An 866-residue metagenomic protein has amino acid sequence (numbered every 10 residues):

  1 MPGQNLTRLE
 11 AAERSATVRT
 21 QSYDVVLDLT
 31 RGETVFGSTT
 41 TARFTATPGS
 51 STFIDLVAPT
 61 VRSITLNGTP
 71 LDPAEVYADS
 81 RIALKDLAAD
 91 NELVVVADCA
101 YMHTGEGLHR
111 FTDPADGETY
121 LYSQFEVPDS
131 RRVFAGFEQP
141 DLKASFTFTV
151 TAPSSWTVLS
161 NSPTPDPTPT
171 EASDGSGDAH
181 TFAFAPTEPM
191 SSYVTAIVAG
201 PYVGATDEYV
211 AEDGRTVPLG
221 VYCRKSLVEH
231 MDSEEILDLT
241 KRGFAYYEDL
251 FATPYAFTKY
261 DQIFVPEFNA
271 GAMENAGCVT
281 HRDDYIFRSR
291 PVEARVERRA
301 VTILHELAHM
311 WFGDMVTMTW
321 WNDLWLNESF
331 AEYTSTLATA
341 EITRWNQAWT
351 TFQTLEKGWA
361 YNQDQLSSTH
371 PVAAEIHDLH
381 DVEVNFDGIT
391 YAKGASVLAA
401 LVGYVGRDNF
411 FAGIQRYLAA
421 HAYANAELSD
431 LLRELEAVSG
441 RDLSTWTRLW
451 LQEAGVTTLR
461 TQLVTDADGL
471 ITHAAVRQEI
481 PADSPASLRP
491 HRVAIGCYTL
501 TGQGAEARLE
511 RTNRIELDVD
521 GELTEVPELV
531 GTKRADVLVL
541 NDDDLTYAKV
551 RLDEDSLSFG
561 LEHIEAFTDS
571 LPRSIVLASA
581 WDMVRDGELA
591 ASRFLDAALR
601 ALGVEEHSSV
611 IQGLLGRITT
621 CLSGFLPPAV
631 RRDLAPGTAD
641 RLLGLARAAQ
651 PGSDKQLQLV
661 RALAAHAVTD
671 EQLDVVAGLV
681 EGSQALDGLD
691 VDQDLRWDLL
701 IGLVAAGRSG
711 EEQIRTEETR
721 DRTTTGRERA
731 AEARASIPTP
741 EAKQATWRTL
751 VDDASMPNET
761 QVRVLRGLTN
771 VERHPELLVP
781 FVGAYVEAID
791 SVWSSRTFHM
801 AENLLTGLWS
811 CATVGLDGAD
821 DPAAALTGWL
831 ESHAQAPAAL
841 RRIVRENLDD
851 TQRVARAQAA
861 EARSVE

Functional and structural regions predicted by a protein language model:
M1-G37, P114-Y120, E138-P140, S444-T445: N-terminal, polar/Ser/Thr-rich
P2, T149-A152, T157, Y222-K225 (+4 more regions): Non-catalytic accessory/interaction domains
R8-S15, V96-T147, G200-Y202, D207-E208 (+2 more regions): Glycine/proline-rich low-complexity spacer/linker segments in large multi-domain proteins
F36-L56: Ligand-binding face of N-terminal immunoglobulin V-set domains in extracellular IgSF glycoproteins
S38, E126-P128, G136-L304, Y333 (+3 more regions): Hydrophobic helix-coil surface modules that form long, contiguous segments used for peptide/substrate interaction
T39-F44, D90-T104, F146-S154, F182-P189 (+2 more regions): Short, hydrophobic/aromatic-enriched beta-strand segments in well-ordered soluble domains
T52, L56-P114, A135-E138, G175-T181 (+1 more regions): A surface-exposed beta-strand-loop module
F184, D213, G220-S484, T620 (+3 more regions): Hydrophobic alpha-helical and helix-loop surface patches within well-folded domains that function as non-catalytic
